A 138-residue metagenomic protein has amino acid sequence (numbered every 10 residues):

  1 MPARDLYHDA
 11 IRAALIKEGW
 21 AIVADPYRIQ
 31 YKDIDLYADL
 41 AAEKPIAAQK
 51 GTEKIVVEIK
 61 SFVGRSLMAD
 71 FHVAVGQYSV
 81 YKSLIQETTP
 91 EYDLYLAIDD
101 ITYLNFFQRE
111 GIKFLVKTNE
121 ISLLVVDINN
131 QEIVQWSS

Functional and structural regions predicted by a protein language model:
A3-H8, R12: Nuclease catalytic cores
A21-V56, D70: Active-site metal-binding core of divalent-cation-utilizing nuclease and nuclease-like domains
A41, K60, N129: Anionic group-transfer/hydrolysis microenvironments
I59-F71: Short beta-strand-loop-alpha-helix junction that forms the active-site gateway of nucleic-acid-processing nucleases
M68-E91: Basic, amphipathic alpha-helical patches used to engage nucleic acids or provide basic targeting signals, exemplified
S83-V116, V126-I128: Nucleic-acid nuclease catalytic cores
S122-S138: Charged phosphate-binding loop/patch that engages nucleotide di/tri-phosphates or the phosphate backbone of nucleic
